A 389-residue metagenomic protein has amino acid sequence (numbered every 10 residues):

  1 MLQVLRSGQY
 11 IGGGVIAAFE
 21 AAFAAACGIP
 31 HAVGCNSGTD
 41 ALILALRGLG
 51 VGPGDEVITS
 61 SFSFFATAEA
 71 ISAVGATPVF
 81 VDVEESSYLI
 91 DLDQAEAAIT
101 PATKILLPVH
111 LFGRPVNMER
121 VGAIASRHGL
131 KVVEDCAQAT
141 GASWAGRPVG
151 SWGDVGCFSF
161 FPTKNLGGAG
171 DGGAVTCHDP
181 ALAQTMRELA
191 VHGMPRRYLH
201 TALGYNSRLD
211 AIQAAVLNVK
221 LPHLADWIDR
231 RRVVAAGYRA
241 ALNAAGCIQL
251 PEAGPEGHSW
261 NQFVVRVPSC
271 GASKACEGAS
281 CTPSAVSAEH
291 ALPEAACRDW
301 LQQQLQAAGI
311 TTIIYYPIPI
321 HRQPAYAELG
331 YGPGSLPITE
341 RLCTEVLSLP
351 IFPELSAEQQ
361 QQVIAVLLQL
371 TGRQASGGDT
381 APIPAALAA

Functional and structural regions predicted by a protein language model:
M1-Y10: Glycine-rich phosphate-binding segment of PLP-dependent enzymes
Q9-E56, A70-V74, F80-D82, R147: Phosphate-binding glycine-rich loop
A17-A21, I29-A32, D93, I105-V109 (+3 more regions): PLP-dependent aminotransferase class I/II
V33, I58, V79, V132-V133 (+3 more regions): Structural detector of well-ordered beta-strand residues that form the stable sheet scaffold of enzyme domains
R47-C136, S143: PLP-dependent aminotransferase-like
A70-I71, I124, P148, N165 (+1 more regions): Hydrophobic/aromatic ligand-binding patch that stacks against planar heteroaromatic rings of cofactors or nucleotides
E134-G167, R197-T201: Conserved active-site segment immediately N-terminal to the catalytic lysine that forms the internal aldimine
S151-R187, M194, A211-A214: Active-site PLP attachment segment
